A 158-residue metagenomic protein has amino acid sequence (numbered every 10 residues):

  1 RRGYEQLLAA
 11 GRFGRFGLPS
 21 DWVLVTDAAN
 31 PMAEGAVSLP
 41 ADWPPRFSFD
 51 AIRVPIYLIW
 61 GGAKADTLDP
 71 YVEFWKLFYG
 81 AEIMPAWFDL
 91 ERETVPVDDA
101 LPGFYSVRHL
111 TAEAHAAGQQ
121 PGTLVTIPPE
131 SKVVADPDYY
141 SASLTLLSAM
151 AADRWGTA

Functional and structural regions predicted by a protein language model:
R1-V125, A135-Y140: Extended ligand-binding clefts on enzyme/binding-domain cores
P129-A158: Hydrophobic, glycine-enriched assembly/anchoring segments
